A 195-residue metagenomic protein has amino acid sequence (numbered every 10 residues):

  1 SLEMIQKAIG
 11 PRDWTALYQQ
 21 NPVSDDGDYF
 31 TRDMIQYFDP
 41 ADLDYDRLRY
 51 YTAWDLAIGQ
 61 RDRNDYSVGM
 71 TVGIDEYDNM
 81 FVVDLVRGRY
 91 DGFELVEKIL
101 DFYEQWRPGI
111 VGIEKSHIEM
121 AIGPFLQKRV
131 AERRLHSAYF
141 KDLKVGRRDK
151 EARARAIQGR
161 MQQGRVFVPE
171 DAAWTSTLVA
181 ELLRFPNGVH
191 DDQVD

Functional and structural regions predicted by a protein language model:
S1-L56: ATPase catalytic-site recognition across NTP-hydrolyzing enzymes
E3-M4, Q20-D25, Y29, V68 (+1 more regions): Mg2+-dependent endonuclease catalytic cores in nucleic-acid-processing enzymes, primarily RNase H-like
R12, A16, R155, S176 (+1 more regions): Non-catalytic, well-ordered alpha-helical scaffold segments
T52, I74-D75: Low-complexity, glycine/alanine/valine/leucine- and proline-rich hydrophobic stretches
W54-S67: An active-site-proximal beta-strand-loop segment
S67-G69, V194: Change "...and in nucleic-acid phosphodiester-cleaving endonucleases..." to "...and in nucleic-acid processing enzymes
L182-D195: Acidic, Mg2+-coordinating catalytic module of metal-dependent nucleases/exonucleases that use a two-metal-ion mechanism
